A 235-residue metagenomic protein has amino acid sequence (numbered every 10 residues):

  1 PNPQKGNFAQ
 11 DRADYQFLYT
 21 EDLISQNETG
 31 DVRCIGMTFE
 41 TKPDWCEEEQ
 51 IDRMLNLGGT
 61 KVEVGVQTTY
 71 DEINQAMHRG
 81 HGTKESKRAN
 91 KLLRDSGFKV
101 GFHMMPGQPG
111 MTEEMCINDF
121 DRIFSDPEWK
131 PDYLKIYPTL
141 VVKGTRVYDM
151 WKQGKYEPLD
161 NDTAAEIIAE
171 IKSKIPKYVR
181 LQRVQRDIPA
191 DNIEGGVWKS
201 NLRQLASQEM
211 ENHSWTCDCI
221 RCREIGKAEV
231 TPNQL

Functional and structural regions predicted by a protein language model:
P1-K99, M105-P131, K135-D162, E166: Conserved non-cysteine loop/helix-boundary elements of the Radical SAM core domain that shape
K155-L235: C-terminal accessory regions of radical SAM enzymes
